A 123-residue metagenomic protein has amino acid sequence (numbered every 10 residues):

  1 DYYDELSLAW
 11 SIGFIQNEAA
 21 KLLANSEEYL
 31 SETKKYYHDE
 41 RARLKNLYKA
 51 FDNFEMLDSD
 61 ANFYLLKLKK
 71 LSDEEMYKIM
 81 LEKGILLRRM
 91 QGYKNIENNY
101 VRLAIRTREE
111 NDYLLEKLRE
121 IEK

Functional and structural regions predicted by a protein language model:
D1-Y48, F54-M56: PLP-dependent aminotransferase class I/II
A19, D39, L65, I96-E97: Short secondary-structure capping/turn micro-motifs that flank functional sites
L22, R43, L47-F51, E75-I85 (+1 more regions): Generic non-transmembrane alpha-helical segments
E28, L71-S72, E109: A generic structural signal for alpha-helix starts
Y37-H38, F51-K83, I105: Conserved PLP-binding catalytic core of the aspartate aminotransferase-like
M56-D58, Y93-I96: A short beta-turn/loop motif at secondary-structure boundaries
E82-K83, K94-K123: PLP-dependent enzyme catalytic core of the Aspartate aminotransferase-like
R89-M90: Beta-hairpin "wing" of winged helix-turn-helix
